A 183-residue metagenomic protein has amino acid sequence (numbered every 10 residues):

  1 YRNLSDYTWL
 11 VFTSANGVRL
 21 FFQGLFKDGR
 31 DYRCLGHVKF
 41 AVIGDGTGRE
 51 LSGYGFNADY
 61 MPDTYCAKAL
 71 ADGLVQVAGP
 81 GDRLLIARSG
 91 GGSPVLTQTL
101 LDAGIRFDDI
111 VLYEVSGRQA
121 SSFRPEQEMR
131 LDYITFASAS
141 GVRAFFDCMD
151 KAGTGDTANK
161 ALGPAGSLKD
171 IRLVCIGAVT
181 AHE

Functional and structural regions predicted by a protein language model:
Y1-E183: Conserved beta-alpha
